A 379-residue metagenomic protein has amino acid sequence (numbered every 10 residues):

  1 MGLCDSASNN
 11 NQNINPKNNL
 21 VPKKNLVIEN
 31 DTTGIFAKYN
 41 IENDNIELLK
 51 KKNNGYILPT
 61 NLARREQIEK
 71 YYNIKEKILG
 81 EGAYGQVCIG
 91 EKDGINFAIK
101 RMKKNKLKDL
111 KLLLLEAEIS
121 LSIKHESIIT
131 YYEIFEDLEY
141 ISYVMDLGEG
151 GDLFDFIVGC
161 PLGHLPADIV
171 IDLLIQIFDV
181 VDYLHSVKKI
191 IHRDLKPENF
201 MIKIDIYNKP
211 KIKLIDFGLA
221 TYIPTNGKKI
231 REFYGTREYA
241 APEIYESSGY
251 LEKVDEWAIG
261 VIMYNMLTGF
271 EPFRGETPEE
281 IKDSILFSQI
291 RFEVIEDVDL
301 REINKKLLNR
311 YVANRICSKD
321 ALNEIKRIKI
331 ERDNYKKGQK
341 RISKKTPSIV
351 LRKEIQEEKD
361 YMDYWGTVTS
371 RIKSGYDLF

Functional and structural regions predicted by a protein language model:
E76-G82, V87: Protein kinase glycine-rich loop
R101-I123: Conserved N-lobe beta3->alphaC-helix segment of eukaryotic protein kinase catalytic domains
E133-I134: A short, aromatic-enriched beta-strand patch in the conserved N-lobe beta-sheet of the protein kinase catalytic domain
L138-D146, F154-D155: A conserved loop-to-beta-strand element in the N-lobe of protein kinase catalytic cores that borders the ATP-binding
L173-L174: Activation segment signature within eukaryotic-like protein kinase domains
H185-K203: Catalytic-loop of the protein kinase fold
